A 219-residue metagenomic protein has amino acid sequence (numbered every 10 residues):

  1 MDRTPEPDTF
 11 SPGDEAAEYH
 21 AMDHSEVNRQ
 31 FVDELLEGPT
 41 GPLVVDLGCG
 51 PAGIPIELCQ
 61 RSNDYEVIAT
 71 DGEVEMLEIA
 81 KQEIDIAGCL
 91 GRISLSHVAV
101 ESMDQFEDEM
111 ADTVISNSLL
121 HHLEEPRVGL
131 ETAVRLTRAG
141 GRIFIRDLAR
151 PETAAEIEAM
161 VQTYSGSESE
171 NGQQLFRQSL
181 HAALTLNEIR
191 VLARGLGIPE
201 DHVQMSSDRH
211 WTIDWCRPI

Functional and structural regions predicted by a protein language model:
M1-A17: N-terminal, positively charged/glycine-rich alpha-helical extensions of SAM-dependent methyltransferases
S25-P42: Conserved alpha-helix/loop element of class I SAM-dependent methyltransferases that forms part of the SAM/SAH-binding
P42-G50: Conserved class I S-adenosyl-L-methionine
G53-S102: Class I SAM-dependent methyltransferase SAM/SAH-binding core
Q105-T113: A short acidic, Gly/Pro-enriched loop at the edge of an enzyme's catalytic core that lines a small-molecule cofactor
L123-A133: A short, conserved alpha-helix within the catalytic core of class I
G141-D147: Conserved beta-strand signature within the Rossmann-like core of class I S-adenosyl-L-methionine
L148-L196, D201-M205, H210-W211: C-terminal alpha-helical "lid/dimerization" subdomain adjacent to the S-adenosyl-L-methionine
